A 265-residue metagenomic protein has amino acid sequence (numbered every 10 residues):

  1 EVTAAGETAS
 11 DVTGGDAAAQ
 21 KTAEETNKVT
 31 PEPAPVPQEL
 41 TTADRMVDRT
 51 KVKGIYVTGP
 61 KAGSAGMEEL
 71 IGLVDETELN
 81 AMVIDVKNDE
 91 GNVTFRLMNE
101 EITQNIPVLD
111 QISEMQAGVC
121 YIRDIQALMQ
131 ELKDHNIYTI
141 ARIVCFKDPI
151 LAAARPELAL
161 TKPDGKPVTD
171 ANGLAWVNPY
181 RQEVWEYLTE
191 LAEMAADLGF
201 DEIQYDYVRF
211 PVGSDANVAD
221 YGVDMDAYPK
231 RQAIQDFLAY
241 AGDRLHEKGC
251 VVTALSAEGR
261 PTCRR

Functional and structural regions predicted by a protein language model:
R45-A62, F146-M194: Active-site-adjacent "subsite" loops/lids of carbohydrate-active enzymes
K53-K61, E101-Y121, G173-E186, D224-R231: The substrate-binding groove and active-site-proximal loops of carbohydrate-active enzymes, especially glycoside
K61-T77, I106-H135, P229-D236: Aromatic- and glycine-enriched glycan-recognition loops and surfaces that form the carbohydrate-binding subsites
A62-D75, V184-M194, T262-R265: Short, acidic/polar
E68-G91, D197-E202: Catalytic domains of carbohydrate-active enzymes, especially glycoside hydrolases
A81-V86, Y121-T169, Q204: Glycine-rich, aromatic-flanked loop segments that form ligand/cofactor-binding clefts across common enzyme folds
T94-I106, D148-D170, P211-M225: Aromatic- and acidic-residue-enriched segments that line the glycan-binding/catalytic groove of carbohydrate-active
I140-V144, Q204, R231-R264: Aromatic-lined carbohydrate-recognition surfaces of secreted/lumenal glycan-active proteins
